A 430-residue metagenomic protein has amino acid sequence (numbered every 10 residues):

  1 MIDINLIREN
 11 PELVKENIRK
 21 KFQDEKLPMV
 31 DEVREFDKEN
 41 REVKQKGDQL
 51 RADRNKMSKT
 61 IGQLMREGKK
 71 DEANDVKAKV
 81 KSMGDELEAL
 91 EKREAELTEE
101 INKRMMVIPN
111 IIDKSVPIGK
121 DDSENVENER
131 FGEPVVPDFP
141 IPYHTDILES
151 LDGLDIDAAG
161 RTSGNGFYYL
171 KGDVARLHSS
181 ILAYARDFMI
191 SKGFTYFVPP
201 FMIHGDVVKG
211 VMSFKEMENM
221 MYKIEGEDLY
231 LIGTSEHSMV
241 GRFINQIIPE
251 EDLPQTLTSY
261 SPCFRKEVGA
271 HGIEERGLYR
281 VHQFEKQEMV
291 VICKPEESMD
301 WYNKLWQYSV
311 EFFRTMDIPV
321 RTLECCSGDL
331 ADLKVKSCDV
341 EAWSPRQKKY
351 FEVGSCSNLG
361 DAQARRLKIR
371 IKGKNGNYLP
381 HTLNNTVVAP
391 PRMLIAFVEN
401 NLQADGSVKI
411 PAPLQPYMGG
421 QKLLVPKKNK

Functional and structural regions predicted by a protein language model:
M1-P134, E149, G153: N-terminal alpha-helical targeting/anchoring segments
L27, R130-K430: TRNA-recognition modules of translation machinery and tRNA-sensing kinases, especially anticodon-binding
